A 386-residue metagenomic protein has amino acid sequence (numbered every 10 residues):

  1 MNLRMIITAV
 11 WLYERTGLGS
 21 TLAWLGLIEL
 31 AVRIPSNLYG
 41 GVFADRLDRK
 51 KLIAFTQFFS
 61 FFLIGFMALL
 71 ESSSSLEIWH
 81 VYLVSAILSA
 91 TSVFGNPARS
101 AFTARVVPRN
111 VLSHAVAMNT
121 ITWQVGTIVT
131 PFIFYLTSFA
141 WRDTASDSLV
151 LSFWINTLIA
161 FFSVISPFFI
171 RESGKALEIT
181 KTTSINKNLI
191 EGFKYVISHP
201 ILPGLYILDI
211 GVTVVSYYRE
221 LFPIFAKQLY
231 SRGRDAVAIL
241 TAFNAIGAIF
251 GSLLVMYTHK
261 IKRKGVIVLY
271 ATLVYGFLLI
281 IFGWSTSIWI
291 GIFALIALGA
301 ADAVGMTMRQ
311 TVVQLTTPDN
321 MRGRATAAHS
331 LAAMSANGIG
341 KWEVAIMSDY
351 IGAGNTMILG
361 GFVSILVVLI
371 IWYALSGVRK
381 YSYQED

Functional and structural regions predicted by a protein language model:
M1-W11, A86, I197-Y217, I296: Pair of pore-lining "gating" transmembrane helices in MFS-fold secondary transporters
T8, F94-V107, V304-T317: Intracellular juxtamembrane helix-capping segments at the cytosolic ends of symmetry-related transmembrane helices
A9-R15, A68-S73, V129-I155, Q228-L229 (+1 more regions): Transmembrane alpha-helix termini and helix-breaking/packing motifs in multi-pass membrane transporters
A23-I28, P35-Y39, R46, K50-L52 (+7 more regions): C-terminal transmembrane bundle of multi-pass solute transporters/carriers
L76-V84, G204-L205, W289-L295: Short hydrophobic/alpha-helical segments at membrane-entry points of transmembrane helices in Major Facilitator
S85-V125: Cytoplasmic helix-loop-helix junction between adjacent transmembrane helices in 12-TM secondary transporters
A101, R105, D147-L149, F153-T183 (+2 more regions): Helix-loop junctions on the cytosolic side of multi-pass membrane transporters, especially the intracellular loop
E172-I207: Juxtamembrane intracellular "pre-TM" segments in multi-pass secondary transporters
